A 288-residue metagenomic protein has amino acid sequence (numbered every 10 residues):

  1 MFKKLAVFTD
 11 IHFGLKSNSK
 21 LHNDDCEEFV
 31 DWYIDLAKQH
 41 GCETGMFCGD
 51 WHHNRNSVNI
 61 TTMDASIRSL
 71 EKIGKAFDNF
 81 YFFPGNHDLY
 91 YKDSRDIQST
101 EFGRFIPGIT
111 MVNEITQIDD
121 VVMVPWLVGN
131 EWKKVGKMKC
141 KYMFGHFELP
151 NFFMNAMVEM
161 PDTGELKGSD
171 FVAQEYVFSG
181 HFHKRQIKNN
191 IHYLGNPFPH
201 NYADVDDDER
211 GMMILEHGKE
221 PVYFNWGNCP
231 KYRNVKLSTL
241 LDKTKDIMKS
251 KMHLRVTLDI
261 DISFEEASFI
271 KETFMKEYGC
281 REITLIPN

Functional and structural regions predicted by a protein language model:
M1-A6: Extreme N-terminal starter segment of soluble prokaryotic enzymes
D10, V30, G45, D50 (+8 more regions): Divalent metal-coordination and catalytic microenvironments
H12-K16, H53-N56, F83-I97, V128-E131 (+3 more regions): Active-site environment of divalent metal-dependent phosphoester hydrolases
L15-T116, D170-Q174: Core catalytic region of metal-dependent phosphoesterases/phosphodiesterases, especially metallo-beta-lactamase-like
H40, E216-N288: Accessory, non-catalytic peripheral segments of nucleic-acid enzymes
S66, P84-S169, P197, G218: Conserved catalytic scaffold of divalent metal-dependent phosphoesterases
I73-A76, G136-K139, G168-A173, I247-K249 (+1 more regions): Short, conserved loop/helix-junction motifs that constitute active-site signature segments in enzyme catalytic cores
N155-Y223: Conserved beta-sheet core of the metallophosphoesterase superfamily
